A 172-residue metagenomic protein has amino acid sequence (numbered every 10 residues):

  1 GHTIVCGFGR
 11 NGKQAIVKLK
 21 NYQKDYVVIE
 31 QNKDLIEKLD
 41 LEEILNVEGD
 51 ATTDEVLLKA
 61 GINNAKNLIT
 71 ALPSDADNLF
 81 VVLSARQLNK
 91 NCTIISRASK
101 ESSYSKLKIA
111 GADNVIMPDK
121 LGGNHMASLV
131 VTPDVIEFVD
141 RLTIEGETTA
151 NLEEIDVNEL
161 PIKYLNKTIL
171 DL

Functional and structural regions predicted by a protein language model:
G1-L172: Cytosolic regulatory regions of ion transport systems
